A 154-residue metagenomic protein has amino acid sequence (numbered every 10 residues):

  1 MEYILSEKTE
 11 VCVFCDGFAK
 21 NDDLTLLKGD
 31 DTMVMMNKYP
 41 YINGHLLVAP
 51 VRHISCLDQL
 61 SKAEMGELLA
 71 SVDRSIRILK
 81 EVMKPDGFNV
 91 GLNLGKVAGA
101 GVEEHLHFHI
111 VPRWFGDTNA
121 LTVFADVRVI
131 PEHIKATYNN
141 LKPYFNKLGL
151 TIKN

Functional and structural regions predicted by a protein language model:
M1-N43, V48-A49, L148, I152-N154: Active-site microenvironments that recognize anionic phosphate/pyrophosphate groups
Y3-E7, R113-N154: C-terminal helix-cap and adjacent tail motif
K20, R77, G95-V97: Short beta-turn/strand-loop junction motif enriched in small, turn-promoting residues
P40-N43, V51-I54, R113-D117: Short connector loops/turns at beta-strand edges and beta->alpha or beta->beta junctions
H45, N89, G99-A120: Histidine-centered divalent-metal-coordination microenvironment in nucleic-acid enzymes
L46-L69, F124-I130: Short histidine-centered catalytic/ligand-binding loop motif
K62-P85, K135-K142: Long, well-ordered alpha-helical scaffolding segments within enzyme catalytic domains, especially pronounced
M83-K96: A short glycine-rich, hydrophobically flanked beta-strand micro-motif that places a catalytic Asp/Glu for divalent metal
